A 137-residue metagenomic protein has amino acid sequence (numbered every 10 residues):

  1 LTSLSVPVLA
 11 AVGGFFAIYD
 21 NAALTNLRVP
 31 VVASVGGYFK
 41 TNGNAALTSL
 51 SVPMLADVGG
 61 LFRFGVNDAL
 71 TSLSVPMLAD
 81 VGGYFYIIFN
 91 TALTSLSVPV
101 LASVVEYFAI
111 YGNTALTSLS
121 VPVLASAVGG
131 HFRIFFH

Functional and structural regions predicted by a protein language model:
L1, V6-V8, V12-L24, V31 (+5 more regions): Concave beta-strand-loop units of leucine-rich repeat
